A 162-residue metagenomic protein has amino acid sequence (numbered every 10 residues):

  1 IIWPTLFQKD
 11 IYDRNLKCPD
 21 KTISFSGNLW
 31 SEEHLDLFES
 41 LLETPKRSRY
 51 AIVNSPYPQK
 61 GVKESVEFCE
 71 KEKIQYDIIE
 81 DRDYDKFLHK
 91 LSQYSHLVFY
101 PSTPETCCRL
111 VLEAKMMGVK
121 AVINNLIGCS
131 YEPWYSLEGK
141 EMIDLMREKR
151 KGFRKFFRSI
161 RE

Functional and structural regions predicted by a protein language model:
I1, P19, R47, Q93-H96 (+1 more regions): Short, well-ordered alpha-helix to beta-strand connector turns
I1-T22: A short, active-site helix/loop in glycosyltransferases that binds the activated sugar's phosphate group
P4, I52-S55, F99-Y100: Short hydrophobic segments within beta-strands
T5-D10, R82-Y84, N125-G128: Short, polar loop motifs at secondary-structure junctions
I11-C18, S65-E70, E113-A114, Y135: Short, aromatic/basic amphipathic alpha-helical patches
R14, S24-F87: Conserved catalytic-core segment of nucleotide-activated headgroup transferases in glycan assembly
Y84-Y94, M116: Short acidic alpha-helix that forms the nucleotide-activated donor recognition element in Leloir-type transferases
H96-E162: Catalytic binding pocket for nucleotide-activated donors in carbohydrate/polymer assembly enzymes
